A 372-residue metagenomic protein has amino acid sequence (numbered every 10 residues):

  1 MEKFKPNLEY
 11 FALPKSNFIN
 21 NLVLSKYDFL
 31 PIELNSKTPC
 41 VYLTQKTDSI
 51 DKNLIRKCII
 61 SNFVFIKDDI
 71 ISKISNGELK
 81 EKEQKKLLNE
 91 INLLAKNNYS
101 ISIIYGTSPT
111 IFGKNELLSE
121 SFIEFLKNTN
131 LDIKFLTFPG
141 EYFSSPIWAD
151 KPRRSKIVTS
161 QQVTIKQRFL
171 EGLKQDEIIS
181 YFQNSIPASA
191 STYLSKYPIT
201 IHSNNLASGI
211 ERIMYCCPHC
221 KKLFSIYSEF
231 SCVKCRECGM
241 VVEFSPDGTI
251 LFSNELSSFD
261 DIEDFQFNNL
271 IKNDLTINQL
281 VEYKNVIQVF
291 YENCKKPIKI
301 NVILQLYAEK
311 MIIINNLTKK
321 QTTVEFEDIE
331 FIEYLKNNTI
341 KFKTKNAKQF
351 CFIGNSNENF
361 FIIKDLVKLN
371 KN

Functional and structural regions predicted by a protein language model:
M1-N53, I60-F63, D68-E81, K85 (+3 more regions): Membrane-anchoring hydrophobic helices of lipid-metabolizing enzymes
K26, L34-S36, T44, K52-D68 (+5 more regions): A cross-family acyltransferase "interaction/gating" segment
S75, F169-L170, K319, Y334-K343: Short acidic, Gly/Pro-enriched loop/turn segments at secondary-structure junctions
F122-F125, Q175-A190, E358-K371: Short amphipathic C-terminal alpha-helix that caps PH/PH-like domains
K221-I226, G239-V242: Cys/His-rich microdomains that often coordinate metals
M240-F267: Short metal-binding segments enriched for Cys and/or His
Q305, E309-I313, T318-N338: Phosphoinositide-dependent membrane-docking surfaces
E327-N372: Acidic, Ser/Thr- and proline-rich intrinsically disordered linker/docking segments of eukaryotic scaffolds
